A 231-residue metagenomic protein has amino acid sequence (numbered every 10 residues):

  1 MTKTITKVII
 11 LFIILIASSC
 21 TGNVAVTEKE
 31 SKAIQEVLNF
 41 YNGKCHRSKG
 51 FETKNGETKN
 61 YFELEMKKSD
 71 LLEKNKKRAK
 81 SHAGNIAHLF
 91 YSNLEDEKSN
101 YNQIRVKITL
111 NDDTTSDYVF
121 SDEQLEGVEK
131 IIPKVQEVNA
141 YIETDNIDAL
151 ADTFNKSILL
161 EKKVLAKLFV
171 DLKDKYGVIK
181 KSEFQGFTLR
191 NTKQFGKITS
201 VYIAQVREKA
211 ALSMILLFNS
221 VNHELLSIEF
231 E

Functional and structural regions predicted by a protein language model:
K3-L11: Sec-dependent signal peptide recognition, specifically the positively charged N-region followed immediately by
C20-K59: N-proximal, solvent-exposed amphipathic alpha-helical segments enriched in charged/polar residues
G56-E73, D152-T153: Acidic/histidine-rich, surface-exposed loop or edge segments in extracytoplasmic proteins
E73-E97, G186-E231: Exposed beta-sheet edge and beta->alpha loop/turn motif
S92-D117: A short amphipathic beta-strand at an alpha->beta junction
T109-A140: Short, low-complexity N-terminal intrinsically disordered segments enriched in polar/charged residues
P133-T153: Short acidic-aromatic low-complexity motifs
A151-F195: Short solvent-exposed beta->alpha transition segments
